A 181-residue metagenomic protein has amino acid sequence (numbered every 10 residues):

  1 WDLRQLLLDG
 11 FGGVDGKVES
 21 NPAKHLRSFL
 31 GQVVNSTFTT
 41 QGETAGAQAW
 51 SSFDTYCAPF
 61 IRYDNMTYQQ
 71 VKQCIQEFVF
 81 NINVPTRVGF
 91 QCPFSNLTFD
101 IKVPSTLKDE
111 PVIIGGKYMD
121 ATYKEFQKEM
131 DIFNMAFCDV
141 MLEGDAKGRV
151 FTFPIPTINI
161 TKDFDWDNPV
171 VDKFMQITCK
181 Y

Functional and structural regions predicted by a protein language model:
W1-Y181: Conserved catalytic cores of very large enzyme subunits
